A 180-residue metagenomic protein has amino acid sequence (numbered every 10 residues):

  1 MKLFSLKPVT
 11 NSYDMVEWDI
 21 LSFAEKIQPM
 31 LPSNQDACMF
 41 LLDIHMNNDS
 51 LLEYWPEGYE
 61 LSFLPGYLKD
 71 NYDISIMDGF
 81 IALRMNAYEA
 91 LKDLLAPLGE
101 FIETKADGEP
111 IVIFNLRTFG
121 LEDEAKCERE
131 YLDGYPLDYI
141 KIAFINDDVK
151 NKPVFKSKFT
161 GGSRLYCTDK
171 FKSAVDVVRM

Functional and structural regions predicted by a protein language model:
M1-M180: Phosphate/anion-contacting hairpin/loop surfaces
